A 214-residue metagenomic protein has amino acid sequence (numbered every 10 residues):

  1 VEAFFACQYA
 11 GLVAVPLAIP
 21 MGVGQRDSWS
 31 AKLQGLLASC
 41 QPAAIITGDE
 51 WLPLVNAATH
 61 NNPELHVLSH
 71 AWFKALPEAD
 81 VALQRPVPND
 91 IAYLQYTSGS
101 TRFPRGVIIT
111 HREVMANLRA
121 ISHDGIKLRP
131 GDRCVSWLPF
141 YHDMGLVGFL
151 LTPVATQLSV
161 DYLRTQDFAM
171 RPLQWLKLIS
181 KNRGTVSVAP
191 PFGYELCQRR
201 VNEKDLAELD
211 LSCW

Functional and structural regions predicted by a protein language model:
V1-G22, G35, S39-A44, D132-R133 (+2 more regions): A short helix-loop-beta submotif of the ANL/AMP-binding
V1-Y9, D27-A31, L138-A155, A169 (+1 more regions): Conserved coil-to-alpha-helix start sites within the AMP-binding
Y9-E78, Q84, P190-P191, L196: Structural core segment of the AMP-binding/adenylate-forming
S30, A38, E50, T59-L68 (+1 more regions): Conserved adenylate-forming
V67, L76-F103, E113, N117 (+1 more regions): Conserved pre-ATP/AMP-binding loop-to-beta segment of ANL
M115-R133, D143-T185, L196-E203: Conserved AMP-binding/adenylation subdomain of ANL enzymes
